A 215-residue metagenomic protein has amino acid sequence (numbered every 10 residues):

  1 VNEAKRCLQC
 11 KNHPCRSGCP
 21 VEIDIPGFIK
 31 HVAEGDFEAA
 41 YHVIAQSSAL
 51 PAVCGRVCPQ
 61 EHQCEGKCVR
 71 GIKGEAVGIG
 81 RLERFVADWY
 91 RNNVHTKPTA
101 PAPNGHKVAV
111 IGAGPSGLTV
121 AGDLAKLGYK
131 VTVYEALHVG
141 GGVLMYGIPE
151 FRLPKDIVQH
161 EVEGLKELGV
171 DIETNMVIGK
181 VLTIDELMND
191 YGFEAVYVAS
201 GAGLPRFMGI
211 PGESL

Functional and structural regions predicted by a protein language model:
E3-V32, Y41, A45-I79, G117-T119: Cysteine-centered iron-sulfur cluster-binding motifs in ferredoxin-type domains/subunits of redox enzymes
F28, V53-C54, H62-I111, L127 (+3 more regions): FAD-binding core/adjacent interface of flavoenzyme oxidoreductases
H106-T132: N-terminal Rossmann-like FAD-binding beta1-loop-alpha1 element of flavoenzymes
S116, V139, G203: Conserved Rossmann-like nucleotide-cofactor binding loop
G122-D123, M145-Y146, M208-G212: Short amphipathic alpha-helical segments
Y129-M145: Glycine-rich FAD pyrophosphate-binding loop
Y146-I157: Glycine-rich phosphate-binding loop and adjoining beta1-alpha1-beta2 segment of Rossmann-like nucleotide-binding folds
